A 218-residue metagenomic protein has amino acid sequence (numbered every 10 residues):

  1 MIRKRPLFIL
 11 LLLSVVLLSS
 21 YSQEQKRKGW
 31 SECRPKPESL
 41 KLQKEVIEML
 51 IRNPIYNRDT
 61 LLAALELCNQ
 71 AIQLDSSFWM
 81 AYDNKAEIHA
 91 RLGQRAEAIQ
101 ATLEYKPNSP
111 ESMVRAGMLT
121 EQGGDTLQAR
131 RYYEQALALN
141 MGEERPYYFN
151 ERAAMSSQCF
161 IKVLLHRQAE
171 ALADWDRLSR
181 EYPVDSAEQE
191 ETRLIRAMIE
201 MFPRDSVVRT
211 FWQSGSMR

Functional and structural regions predicted by a protein language model:
Y21-L67: N-terminal leader/linker segments that initiate helical-solenoid repeat arrays
Q25-W30, F160-L164, E170-R218: Terminal, low-structured helical/coil segments at or just beyond the last alpha-helical repeat
Q70-Q73, Q100-P107, L137-A138, R145 (+1 more regions): Conserved structural position within tetratricopeptide repeats
F78, S109-S112, E143, E151 (+1 more regions): Residue-level recognition of tetratricopeptide repeat
